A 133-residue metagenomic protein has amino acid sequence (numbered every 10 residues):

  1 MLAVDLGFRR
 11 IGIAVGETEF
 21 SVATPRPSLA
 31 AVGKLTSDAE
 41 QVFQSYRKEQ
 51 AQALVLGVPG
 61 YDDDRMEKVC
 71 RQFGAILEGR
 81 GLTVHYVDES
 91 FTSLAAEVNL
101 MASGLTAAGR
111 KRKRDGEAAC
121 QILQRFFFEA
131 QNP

Functional and structural regions predicted by a protein language model:
M1, R9-P133: Phosphate- and other anionic-substrate recognition elements at nucleic-acid/protein interfaces
D5: Conserved catalytic-loop position in the HRD/HxD motif
